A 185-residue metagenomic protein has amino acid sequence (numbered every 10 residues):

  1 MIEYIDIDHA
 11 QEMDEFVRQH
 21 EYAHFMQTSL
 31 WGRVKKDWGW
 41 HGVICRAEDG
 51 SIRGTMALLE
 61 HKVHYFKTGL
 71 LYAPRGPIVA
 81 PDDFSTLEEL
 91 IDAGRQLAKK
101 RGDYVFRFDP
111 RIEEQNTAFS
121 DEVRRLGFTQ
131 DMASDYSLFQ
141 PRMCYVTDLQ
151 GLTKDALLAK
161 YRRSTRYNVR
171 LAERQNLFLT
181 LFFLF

Functional and structural regions predicted by a protein language model:
M1-A10, R125-F185: Acyltransferase donor/substrate-recognition loop-hinge adjacent to the catalytic core
E15-S29: Conserved GNAT-fold acetyl-CoA-binding loop/helix
Q19-H20, K100-R101, L126, R174-Q175: Structured helix-beta-strand junction loops
G32-R111: Conserved donor-binding loop and adjoining core beta-sheet/short helix segment in diverse acyl/aminoacyl transferases
T68-G69, F84, N116-D121, S134-D135 (+1 more regions): Short, conserved acidic/polar surface loops in the N-terminal third of protein domains
Q96-L97, E122, L171: Alpha-helical scaffold elements within enzyme catalytic domains, especially in hydrolases
D103-D121, A133-T147: Short, glycine/charge-rich beta-strand/loop segments that flank catalytic centers and engage negatively charged groups
